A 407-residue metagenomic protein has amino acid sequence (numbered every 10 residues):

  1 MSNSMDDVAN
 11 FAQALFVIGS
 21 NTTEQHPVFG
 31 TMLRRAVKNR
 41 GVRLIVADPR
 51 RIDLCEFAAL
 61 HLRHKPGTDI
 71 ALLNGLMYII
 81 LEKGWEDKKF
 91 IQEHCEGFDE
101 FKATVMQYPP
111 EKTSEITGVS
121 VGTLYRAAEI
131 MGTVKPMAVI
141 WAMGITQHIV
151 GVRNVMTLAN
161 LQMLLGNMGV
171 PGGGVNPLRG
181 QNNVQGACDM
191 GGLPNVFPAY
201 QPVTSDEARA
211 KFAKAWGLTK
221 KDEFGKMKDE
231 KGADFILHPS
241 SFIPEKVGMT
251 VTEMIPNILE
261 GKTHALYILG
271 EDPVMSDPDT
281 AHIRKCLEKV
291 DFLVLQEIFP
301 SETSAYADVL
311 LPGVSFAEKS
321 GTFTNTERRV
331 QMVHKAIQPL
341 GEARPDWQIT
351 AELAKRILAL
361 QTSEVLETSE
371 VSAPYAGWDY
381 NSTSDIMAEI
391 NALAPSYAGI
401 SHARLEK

Functional and structural regions predicted by a protein language model:
M1-N183, A187, F197, P202-G225 (+4 more regions): Cofactor-pocket helix-loop regions in the catalytic cores of large enzyme subunits
G191-G192: Conserved N-terminal structural segment that caps and organizes enzyme catalytic cores in eukaryotes
